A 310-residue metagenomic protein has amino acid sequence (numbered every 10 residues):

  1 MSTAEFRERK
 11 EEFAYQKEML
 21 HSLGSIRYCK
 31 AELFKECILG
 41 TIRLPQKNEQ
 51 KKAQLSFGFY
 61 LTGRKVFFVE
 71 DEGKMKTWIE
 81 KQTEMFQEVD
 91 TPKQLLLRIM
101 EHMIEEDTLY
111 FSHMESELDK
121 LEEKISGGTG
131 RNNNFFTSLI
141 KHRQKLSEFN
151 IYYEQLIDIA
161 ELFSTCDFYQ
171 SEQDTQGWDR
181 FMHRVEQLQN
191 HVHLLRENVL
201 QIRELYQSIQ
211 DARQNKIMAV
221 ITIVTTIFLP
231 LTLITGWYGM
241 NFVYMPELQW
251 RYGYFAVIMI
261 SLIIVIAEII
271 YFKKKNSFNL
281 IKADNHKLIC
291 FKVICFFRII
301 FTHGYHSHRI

Functional and structural regions predicted by a protein language model:
M1-T165, S171, R184-Q187, S277-N285 (+1 more regions): Peripheral, non-transmembrane regulatory/ligand-interaction domains of membrane transport proteins
E88, H191-N198, I269-L280: Juxtamembrane/interfacial segments around transmembrane helices
R131-Y238: Membrane-associated alpha-helical segments
V224-N285: Alpha-helical transmembrane anchor segments
A283-F297: N-terminal amphipathic/hydrophobic targeting modules at extreme N-termini, encompassing cleavable Sec/SRP-type signal
I289-C290, H308-I310: N-terminal compositionally biased or targeting/leader segments
F301-H308: N-terminal, intrinsically disordered charge-dense segments
